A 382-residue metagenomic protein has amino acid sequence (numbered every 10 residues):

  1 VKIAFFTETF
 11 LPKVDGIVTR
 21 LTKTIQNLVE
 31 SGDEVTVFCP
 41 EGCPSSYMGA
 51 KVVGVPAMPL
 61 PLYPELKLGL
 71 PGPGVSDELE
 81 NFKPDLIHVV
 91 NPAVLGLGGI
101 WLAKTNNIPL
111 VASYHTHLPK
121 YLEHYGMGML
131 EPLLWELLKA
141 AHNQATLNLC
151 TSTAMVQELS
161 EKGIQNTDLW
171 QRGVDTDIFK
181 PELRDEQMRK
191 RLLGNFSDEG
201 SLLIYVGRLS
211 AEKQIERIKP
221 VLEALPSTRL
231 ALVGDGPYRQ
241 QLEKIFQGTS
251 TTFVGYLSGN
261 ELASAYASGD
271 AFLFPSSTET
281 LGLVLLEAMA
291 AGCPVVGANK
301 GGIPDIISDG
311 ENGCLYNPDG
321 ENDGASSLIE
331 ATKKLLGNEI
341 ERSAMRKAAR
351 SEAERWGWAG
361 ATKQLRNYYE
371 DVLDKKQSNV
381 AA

Functional and structural regions predicted by a protein language model:
C39, V53-G54, W135-D185, D198 (+1 more regions): Donor nucleotide-sugar binding/catalytic pocket of nucleotide-sugar-dependent glycosyltransferases
L79, H142, Y256-L257, S264-G269: Short alpha-helical donor nucleotide-sugar binding micro-motif in glycosyltransferases
N195-L225: Conserved donor-binding/catalytic core segment of Leloir-type glycosyltransferases
Q240-N260: Nucleotide-activated donor-binding/catalytic signature segment of Leloir-type glycosyltransferases, i.e., the conserved
S277: Aromatic "clamp/platform" in nucleotide-sugar-dependent glycosyltransferases that forms part of the donor/acceptor
P294-G297, I307: Short hydrophobic beta-strand element within catalytic cores of glycosyltransferases and related nucleotide-activated
P304-K333, I340-E341: Change "using UDP/GDP/dTDP sugars" to "using nucleotide sugars
E341-R355: A short, well-ordered alpha-helix in the C-terminal region of glycosyltransferases
